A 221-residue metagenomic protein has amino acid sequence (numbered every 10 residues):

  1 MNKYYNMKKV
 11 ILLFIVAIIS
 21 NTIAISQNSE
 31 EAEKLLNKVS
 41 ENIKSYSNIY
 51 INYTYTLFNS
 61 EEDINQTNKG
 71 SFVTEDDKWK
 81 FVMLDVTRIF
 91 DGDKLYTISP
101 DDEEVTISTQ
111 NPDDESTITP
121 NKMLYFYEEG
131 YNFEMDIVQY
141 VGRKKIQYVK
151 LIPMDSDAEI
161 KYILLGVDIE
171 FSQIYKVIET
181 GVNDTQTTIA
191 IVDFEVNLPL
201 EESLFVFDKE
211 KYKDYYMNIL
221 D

Functional and structural regions predicted by a protein language model:
M1-V10: Positively charged n-region of N-terminal signal peptides that target proteins for export
V10-S20: Sec-dependent N-terminal signal peptides
T22-D63, D77, K211-D221: N-terminal leader/targeting segments and the immediate start of mature chains
Y55-L57, M83, S99-P100, I178-G181: Beta-turn initiation residues at beta-strand->coil junctions
K69-I118, T187-T188: An acidic-aromatic
Q110-K145: Flexible, surface-exposed loop/linker segments and immediately adjacent secondary-structure boundaries
Y131-V138, G142-L220: Gly/Pro-enriched, hydrophobic low-complexity segments that function as extracytoplasmic propeptides/linkers
